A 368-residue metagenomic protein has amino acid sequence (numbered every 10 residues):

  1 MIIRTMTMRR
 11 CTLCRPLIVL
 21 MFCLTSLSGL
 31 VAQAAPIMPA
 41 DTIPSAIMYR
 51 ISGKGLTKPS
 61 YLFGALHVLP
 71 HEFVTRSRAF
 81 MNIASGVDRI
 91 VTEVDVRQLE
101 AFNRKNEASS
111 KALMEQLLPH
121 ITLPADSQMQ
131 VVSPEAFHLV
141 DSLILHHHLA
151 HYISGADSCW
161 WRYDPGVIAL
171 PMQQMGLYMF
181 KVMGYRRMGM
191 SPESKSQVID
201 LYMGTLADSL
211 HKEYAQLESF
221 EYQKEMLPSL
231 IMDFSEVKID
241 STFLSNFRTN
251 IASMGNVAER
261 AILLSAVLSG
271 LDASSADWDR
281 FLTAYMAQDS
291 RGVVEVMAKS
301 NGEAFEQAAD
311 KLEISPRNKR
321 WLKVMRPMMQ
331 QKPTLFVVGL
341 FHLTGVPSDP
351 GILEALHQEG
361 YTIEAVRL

Functional and structural regions predicted by a protein language model:
I2-I18: Bacterial N-terminal signal peptides that target proteins for export
P16-G29: Bacterial N-terminal signal peptides
S26, I43-S45, L201, K319: Residues that act as N-cap/strand-start positions at coil-to-secondary-structure junctions
Q33-P59: N- or domain-start disorder-to-order transition segments that initiate the globular core
I37, H151, Y214-A215, Q358-V366: Short secondary-structure junctions
D41, F73, S196, I314-N318: A conditional alpha-helix N-cap/helix-loop micro-motif detector
G53-F305, A309: Structured, acidic catalytic/metal-binding patches in enzyme active sites
G292-L368: A cross-kingdom marker for long, charged
